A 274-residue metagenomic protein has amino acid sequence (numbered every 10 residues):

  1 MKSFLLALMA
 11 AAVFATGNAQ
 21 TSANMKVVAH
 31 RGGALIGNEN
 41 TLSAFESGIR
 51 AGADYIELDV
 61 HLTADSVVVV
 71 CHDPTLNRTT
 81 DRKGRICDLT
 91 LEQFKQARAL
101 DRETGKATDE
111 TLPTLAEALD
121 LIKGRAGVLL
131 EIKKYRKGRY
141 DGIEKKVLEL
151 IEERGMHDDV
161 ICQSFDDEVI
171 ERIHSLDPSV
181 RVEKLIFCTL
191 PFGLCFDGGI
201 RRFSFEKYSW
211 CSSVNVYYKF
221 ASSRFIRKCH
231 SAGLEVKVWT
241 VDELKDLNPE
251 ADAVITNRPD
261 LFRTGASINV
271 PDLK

Functional and structural regions predicted by a protein language model:
M1-A23: Bacterial Sec-dependent N-terminal signal peptides
G17-K274: Phosphate-group recognition and catalysis centered on beta-loop-alpha active-site segments
